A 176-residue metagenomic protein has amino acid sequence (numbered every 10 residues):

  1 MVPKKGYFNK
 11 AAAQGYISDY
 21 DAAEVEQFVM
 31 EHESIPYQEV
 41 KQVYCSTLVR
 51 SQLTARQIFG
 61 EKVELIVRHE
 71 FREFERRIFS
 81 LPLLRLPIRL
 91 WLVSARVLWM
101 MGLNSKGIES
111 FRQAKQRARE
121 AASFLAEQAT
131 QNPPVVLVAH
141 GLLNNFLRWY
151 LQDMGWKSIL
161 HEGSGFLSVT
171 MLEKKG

Functional and structural regions predicted by a protein language model:
M1-R68, P87-L98, K106-A118: Active-site-proximal alpha-helix that buttresses catalytic centers in soluble enzyme cores
P36-E39, L125-P133: Glycine-rich phosphate-binding loop signature in dinucleotide/nucleotide-binding domains
Y44, P133-L142: Beta-strand elements within well-structured catalytic alpha/beta cores of enzymes that handle phosphate/sulfate esters
R56-G60, E127, W149-D153: Short, well-ordered alpha-helices that flank and scaffold nucleotide-derived cofactor binding pockets
E64-S80: A short, structured active-site edge motif that brings together acidic residues
F79-I88: Short, surface-exposed amphipathic charged segments that create phosphate/polyanion-binding patches used for binding
A114-T130: A short, acidic, amphipathic alpha-helical segment used as a generic capping/interface helix at domain edges
Q152-G176: Domain-level recognition of soluble alpha/beta enzyme cores, biased toward histidine phosphatases/phosphomutases
